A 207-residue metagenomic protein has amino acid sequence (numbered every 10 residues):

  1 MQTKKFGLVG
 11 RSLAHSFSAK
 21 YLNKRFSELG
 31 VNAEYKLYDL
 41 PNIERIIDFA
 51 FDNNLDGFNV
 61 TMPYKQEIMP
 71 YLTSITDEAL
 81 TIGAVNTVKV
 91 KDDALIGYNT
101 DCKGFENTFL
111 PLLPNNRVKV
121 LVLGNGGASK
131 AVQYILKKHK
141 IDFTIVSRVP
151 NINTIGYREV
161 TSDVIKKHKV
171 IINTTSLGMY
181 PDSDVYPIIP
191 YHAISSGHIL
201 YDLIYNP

Functional and structural regions predicted by a protein language model:
Q2-L112, P207: Phosphate/diphosphate ligand-binding glycine-rich loop within oxidoreductases
G10, G97-C102, F109, L113-H139 (+1 more regions): Glycine-rich adenosine-cofactor-binding loop
K36, L121, T144: Conserved beta-strand positions in the Rossmann-like core of class I SAM-dependent methyltransferases
I68, A131, Y180-D182: Glycine/Thr-rich phosphate-binding loops of Rossmann-like dinucleotide-binding domains
K91, L113-K119, I194-S196: Short helix-loop-beta connector
K138-G156: NAD(P)-binding Rossmann-fold cofactor-contacting core
N153-P207: Rossmann-like adenosine-cofactor binding region
